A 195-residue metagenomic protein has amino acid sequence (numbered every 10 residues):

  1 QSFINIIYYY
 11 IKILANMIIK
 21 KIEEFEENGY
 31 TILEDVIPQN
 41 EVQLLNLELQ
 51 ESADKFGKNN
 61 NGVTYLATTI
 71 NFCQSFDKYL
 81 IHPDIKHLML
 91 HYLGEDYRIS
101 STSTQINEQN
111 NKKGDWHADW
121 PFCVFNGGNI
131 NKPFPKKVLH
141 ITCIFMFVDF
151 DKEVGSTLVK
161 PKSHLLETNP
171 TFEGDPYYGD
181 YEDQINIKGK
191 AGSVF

Functional and structural regions predicted by a protein language model:
Q1-N16: Short, Lys/Arg-enriched N-terminal segments with co-localized hydrophobic residues within the first ~10-30 amino acids
N16-N28, L33-F134: Non-heme Fe(II)-dependent double-stranded beta-helix
E34, T142-I144: Beta-strand secondary-structure signal
S101, H140-T142: Broad gene-expression machinery/nucleic-acid interaction feature
T104-N111, W120-P121, M146-K152, K162-L166: Short acidic/polar capping segments at secondary-structure boundaries
G128-F134, I144-V148, Q184-I185: Short helix-to-loop capping/linker segments positioned immediately adjacent to catalytic or ligand/cofactor-binding
K137-H140, F150-F195: Double-stranded beta-helix
